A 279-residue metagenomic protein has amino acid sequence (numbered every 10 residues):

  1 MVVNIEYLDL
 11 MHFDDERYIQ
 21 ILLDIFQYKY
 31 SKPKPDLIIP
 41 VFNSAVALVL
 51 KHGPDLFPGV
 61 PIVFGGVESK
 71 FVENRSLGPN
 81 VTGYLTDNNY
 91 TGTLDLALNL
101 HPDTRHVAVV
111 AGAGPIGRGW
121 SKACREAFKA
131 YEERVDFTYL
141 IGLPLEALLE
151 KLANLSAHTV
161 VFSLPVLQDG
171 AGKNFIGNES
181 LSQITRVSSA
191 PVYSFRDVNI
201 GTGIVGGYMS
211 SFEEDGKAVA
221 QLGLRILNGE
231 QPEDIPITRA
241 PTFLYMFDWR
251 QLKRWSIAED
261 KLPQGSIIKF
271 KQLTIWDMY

Functional and structural regions predicted by a protein language model:
M1-M278: Short hydrophobic alpha-helices and adjacent helix-cap/hinge residues
